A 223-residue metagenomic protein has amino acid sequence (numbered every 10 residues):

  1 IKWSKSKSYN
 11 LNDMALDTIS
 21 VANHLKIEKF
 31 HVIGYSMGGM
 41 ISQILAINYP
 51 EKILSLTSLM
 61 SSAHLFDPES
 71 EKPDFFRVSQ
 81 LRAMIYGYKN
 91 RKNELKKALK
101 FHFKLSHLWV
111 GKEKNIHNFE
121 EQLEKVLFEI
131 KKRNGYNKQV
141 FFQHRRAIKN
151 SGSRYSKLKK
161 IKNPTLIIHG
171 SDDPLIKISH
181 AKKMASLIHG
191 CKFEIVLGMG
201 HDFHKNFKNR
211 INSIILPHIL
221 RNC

Functional and structural regions predicted by a protein language model:
I1-I33: Active-site loop/oxyanion-hole signature of alpha/beta-hydrolase fold enzymes
H31, L54-T57: Residue in the alpha/beta-hydrolase core beta-strand immediately N-terminal to the catalytic nucleophile
G39-P50, L56: Short glycine-enriched nucleophile-adjacent loop and the immediately C-terminal alpha-helix near the catalytic center
L56-R91: Flexible "cap/lid" loop of the alpha/beta hydrolase fold
N93-S156: Alpha/beta-hydrolase
I161, I167-H169, D173: Short beta-strand/loop motif that positions the catalytic acidic residue of the alpha/beta-hydrolase fold
P174-H180: Conserved alpha/beta-hydrolase "acid-adjacent" motif
C191-C223: Catalytic active-site module of serine/aspartate enzymes centered on a nucleophile-bearing elbow/loop
